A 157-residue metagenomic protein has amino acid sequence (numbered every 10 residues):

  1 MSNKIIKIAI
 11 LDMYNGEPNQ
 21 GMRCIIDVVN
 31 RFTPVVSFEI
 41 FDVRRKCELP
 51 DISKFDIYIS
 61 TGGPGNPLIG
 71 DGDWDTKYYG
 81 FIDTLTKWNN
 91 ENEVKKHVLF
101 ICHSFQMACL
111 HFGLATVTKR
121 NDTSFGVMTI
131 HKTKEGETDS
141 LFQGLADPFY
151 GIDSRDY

Functional and structural regions predicted by a protein language model:
M1-W88: N-terminal beta1-alpha1 cap of cysteine-dependent amidohydrolase-like domains
A9-M13, I101, S154: Short hydrophobic segments within beta-strands
S53, V94, D147: Structured loop/turn residues at beta-strand edges in well-structured enzyme cores
G65-G136: Cysteine-nucleophile active-site neighborhood
K132-G136, S140, D153-S154: Active-site glycine-rich loop that binds ribose-phosphate moieties when present
F142-Y157: Catalytic beta-strand/loop cores that center a nucleophilic Ser/Cys/Thr and support acyl-enzyme chemistry
